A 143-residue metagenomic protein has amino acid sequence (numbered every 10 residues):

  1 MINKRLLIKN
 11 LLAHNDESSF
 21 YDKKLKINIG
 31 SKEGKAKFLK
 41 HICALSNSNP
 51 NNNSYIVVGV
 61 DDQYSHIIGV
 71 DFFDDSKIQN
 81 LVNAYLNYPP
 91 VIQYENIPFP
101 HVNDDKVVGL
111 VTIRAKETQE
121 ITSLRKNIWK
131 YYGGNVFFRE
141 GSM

Functional and structural regions predicted by a protein language model:
M1-M143: Conserved N-terminal catalytic/coupling substructures associated with nucleotide/phosphate chemistry
